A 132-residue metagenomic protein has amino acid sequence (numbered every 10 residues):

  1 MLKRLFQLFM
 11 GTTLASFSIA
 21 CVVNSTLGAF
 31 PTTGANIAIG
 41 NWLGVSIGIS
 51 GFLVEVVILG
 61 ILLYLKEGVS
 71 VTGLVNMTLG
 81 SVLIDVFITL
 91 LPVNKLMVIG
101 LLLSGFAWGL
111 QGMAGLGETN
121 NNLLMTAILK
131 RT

Functional and structural regions predicted by a protein language model:
M1-T132: Core subunits and conserved enzymes of cellular information-processing and envelope-translocation systems across
